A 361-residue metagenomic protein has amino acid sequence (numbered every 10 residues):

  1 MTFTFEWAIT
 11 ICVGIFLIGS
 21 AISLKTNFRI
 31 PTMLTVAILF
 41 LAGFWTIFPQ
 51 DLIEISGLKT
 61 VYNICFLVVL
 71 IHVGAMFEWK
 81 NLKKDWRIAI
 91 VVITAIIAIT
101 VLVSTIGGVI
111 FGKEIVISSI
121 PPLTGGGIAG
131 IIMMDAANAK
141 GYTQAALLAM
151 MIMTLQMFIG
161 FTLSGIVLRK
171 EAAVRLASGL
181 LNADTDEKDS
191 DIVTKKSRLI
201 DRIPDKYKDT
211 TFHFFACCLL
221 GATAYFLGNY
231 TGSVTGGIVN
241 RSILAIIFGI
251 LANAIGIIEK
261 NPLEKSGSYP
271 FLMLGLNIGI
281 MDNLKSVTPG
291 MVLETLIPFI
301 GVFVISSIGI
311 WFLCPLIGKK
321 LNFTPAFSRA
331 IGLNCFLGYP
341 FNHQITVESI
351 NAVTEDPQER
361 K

Functional and structural regions predicted by a protein language model:
M1-K59, V73-A75, W79, S197-F271 (+1 more regions): Structural signature of multi-pass alpha-helical membrane transport proteins
M1-V13, L168-T211, I350-K361: Intrinsically disordered, low-complexity non-transmembrane regions of multi-pass membrane transporters
I9-V13, L17, A37, A89 (+8 more regions): Alpha-helical transmembrane spans of integral membrane proteins, capturing the lipid-embedded, hydrophobic core of TM
T35-T46, L67-V69, V91-S104, S119-I132 (+3 more regions): Small-residue-rich segments of transmembrane alpha-helices in multi-pass membrane proteins, especially helix faces
I47-P49, L102-V109, I132-A137, Y142 (+4 more regions): Hydrophobic alpha-helical transmembrane segments in multi-pass integral membrane proteins
T60-C65, V73-T105, F214-C218, Y269-L276 (+1 more regions): Entry/N-cap segments of selected transmembrane alpha helices and their immediately preceding amphipathic helices
L102-F111, T154-S197, L316-F323: Juxtamembrane and boundary regions of transmembrane helices in multi-pass small-molecule transporters and channels
I110-L155, L163, L180, T324-K361: Alpha-helical membrane segments and immediately flanking helix-loop junctions that form or couple to the substrate/ion
